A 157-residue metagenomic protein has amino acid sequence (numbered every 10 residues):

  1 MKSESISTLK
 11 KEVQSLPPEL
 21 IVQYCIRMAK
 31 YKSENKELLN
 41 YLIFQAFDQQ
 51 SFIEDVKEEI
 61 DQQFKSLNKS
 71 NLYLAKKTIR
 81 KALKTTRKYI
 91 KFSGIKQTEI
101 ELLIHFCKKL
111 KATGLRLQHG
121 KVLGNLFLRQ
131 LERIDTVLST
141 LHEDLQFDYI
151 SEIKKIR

Functional and structural regions predicted by a protein language model:
M1-S15, E19-R157: Short amphipathic alpha-helical interaction elements located at domain edges and within/adjacent to intrinsically
